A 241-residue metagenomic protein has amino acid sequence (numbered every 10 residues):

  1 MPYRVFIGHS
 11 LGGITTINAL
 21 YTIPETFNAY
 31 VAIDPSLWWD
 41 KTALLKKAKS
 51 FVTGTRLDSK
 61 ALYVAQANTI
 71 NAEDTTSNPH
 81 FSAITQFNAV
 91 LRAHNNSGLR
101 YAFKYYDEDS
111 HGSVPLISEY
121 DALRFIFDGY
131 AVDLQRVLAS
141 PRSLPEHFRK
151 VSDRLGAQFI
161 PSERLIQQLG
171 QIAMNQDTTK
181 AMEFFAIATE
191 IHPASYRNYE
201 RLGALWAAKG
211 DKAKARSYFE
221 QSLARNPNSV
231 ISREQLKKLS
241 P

Functional and structural regions predicted by a protein language model:
M1-K209, Y218-Q221, S229-L239: Non-catalytic cap/lid and distal C-terminal segments of serine-dependent acyl enzymes
A213: Residues that scaffold, gate, or flank divalent-cation-dependent active/transport sites
